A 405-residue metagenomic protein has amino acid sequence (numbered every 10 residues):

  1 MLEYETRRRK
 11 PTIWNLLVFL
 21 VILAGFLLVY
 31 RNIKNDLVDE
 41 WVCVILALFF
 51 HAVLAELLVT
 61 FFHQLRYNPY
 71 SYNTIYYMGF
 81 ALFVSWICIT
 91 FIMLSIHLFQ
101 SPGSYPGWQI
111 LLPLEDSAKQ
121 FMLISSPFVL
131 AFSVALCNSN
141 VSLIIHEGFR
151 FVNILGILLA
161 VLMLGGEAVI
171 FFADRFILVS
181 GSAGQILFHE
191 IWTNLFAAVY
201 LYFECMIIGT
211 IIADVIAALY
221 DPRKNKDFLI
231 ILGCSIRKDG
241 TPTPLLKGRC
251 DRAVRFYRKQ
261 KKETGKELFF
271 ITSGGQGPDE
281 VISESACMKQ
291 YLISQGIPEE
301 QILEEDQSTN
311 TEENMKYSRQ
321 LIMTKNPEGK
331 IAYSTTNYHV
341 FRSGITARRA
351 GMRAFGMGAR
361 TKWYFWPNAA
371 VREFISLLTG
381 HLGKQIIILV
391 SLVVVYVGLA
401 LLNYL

Functional and structural regions predicted by a protein language model:
L2-R223, T324-K330, S334-L405: Extended hydrophobic blocks
G25, V29-I33, I211-I212, A218-A369: A structural signal for short, hydrophobic/glycine-enriched beta-strand patches
